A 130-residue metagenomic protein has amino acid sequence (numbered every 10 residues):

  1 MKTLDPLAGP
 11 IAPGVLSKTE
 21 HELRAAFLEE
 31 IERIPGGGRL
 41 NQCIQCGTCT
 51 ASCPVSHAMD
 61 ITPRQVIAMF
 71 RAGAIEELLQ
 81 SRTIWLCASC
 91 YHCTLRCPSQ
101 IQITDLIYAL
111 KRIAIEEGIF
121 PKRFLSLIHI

Functional and structural regions predicted by a protein language model:
M1-E77, I84: Ferredoxin-type iron-sulfur electron-transfer modules and their immediate structural context
V55-F70, L95, S99-A114: Iron-sulfur (Fe-S) cluster-binding segments and ferredoxin-like electron-carrier domains, especially [2Fe-2S]
I75, I115-E116: Residue-level marker of structural boundaries
E76-D105: Hydrophobic/aromatic-rich structural module bridging two neighboring secondary-structure elements via a short loop
R82, R112-I113, S126: Sparse recognition of residues in long alpha-helices and their boundaries
E116-S126: Solvent-exposed, charged amphipathic helical/linker segments at domain boundaries
I128-I130: Conserved small/polar residues in nucleotide/adenosyl-binding loops
